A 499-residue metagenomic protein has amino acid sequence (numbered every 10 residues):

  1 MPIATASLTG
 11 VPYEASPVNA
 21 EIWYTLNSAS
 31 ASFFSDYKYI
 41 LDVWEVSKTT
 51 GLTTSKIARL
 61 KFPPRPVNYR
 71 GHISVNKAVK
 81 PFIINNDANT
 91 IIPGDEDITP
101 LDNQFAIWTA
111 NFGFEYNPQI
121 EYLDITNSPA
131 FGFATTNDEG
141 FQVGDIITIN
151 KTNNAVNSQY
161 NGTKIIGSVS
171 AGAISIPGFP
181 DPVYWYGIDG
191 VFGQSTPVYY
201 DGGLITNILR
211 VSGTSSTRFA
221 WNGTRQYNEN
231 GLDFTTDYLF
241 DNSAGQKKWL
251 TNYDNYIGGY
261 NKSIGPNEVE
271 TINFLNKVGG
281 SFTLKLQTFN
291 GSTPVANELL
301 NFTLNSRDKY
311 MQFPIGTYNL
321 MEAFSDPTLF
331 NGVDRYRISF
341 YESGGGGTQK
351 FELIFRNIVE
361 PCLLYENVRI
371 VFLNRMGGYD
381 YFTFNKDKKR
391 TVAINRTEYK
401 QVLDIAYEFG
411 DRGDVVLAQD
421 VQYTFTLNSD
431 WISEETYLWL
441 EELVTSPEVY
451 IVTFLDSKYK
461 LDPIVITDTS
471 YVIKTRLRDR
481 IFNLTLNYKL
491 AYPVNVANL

Functional and structural regions predicted by a protein language model:
M1-E121, T196-I358: Preference for solvent-exposed, low-hydrophobicity sequence contexts
P2, T9, A20, I272-N276 (+3 more regions): Extracellular/virion structural assembly segments
N27, W44, T126, A134-N137 (+12 more regions): A structural detector for beta-sheet-dominated domains
S30-S32, I91-D95, T136, T152-N157 (+1 more regions): Intrinsically disordered, low-complexity coil segments
V43, W185, D189-S195, L286 (+1 more regions): Short beta-strand element of the conserved SAM-dependent methyltransferase core
Q119-D145, N150-I208: Small/polar beta-strand repeat architecture
D145, K164, Y336, F425 (+1 more regions): Residue-level detector of short, conserved catalytic/binding motifs and their immediate flanks
N153, P180, W249, Y253-Y256 (+3 more regions): A broadly conserved detector of short glycine/acidic/proline-rich loop/turn motifs that flank catalytic sites and bind
